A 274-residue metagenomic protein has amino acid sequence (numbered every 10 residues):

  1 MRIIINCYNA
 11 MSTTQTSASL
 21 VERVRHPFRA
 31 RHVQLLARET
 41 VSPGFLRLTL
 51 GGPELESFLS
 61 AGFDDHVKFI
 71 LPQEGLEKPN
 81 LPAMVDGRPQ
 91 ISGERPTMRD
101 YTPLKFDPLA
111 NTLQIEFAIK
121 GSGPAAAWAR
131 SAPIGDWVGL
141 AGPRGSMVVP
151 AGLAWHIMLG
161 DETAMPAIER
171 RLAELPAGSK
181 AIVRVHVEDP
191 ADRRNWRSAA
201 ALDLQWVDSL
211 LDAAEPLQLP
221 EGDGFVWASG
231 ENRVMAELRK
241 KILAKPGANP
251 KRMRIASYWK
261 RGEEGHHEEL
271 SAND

Functional and structural regions predicted by a protein language model:
I3-D274: Extended, composition-driven regions rather than compact fold-specific motifs
